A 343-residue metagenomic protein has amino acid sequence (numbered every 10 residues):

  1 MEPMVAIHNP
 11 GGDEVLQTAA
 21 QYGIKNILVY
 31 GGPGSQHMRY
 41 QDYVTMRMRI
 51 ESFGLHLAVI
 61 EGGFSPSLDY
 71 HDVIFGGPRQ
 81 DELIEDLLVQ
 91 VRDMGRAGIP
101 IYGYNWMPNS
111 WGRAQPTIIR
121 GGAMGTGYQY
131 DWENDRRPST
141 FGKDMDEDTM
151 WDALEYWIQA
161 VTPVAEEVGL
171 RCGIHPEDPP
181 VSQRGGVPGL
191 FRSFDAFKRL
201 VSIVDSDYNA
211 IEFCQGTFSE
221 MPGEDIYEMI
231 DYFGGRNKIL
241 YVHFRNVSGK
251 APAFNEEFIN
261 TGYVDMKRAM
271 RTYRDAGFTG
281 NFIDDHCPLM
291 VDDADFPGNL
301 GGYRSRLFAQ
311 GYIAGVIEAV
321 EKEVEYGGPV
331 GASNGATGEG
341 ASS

Functional and structural regions predicted by a protein language model:
M1-Y43, R47-M48: N-terminal basic, low-complexity leaders that serve as flexible interaction/assembly modules and, when applicable, as
E2-M4, V15-A20, E51, H71-V73 (+6 more regions): Histidine-acidic metal/acid-base catalytic patches
N9-G11, P33, G63-S65, W106-S110 (+4 more regions): Active-site-proximal loop/turn and secondary-structure-junction residues that shape catalytic pockets, frequently
G23-L28, S67-H71, S139-G142, E177-D178 (+2 more regions): A short alpha-helix capping/helix-coil boundary motif
K25, V29-Y30, V59-G62, Y104 (+3 more regions): Non-cysteine beta-strand/loop elements that form the S-adenosyl-L-methionine
Y30-E155, Q159, E166-E167, T279: Structural motif corresponding to the early beta-alpha repeats
N134-M150, P176-G186, D293-D295: Active-site-proximal beta-alpha loop/turn segments in soluble metabolic enzymes
